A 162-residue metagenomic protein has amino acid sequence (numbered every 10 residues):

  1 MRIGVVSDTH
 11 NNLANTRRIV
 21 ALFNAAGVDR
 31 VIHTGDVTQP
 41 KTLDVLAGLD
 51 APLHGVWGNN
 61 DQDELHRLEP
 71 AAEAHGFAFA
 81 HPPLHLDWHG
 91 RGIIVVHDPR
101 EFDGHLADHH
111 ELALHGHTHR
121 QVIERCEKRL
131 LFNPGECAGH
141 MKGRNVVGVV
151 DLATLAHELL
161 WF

Functional and structural regions predicted by a protein language model:
M1-G48, Q62-L68, F77, H81 (+1 more regions): N-terminal active-site segment of His-dependent metallophosphoesterases
V6-S7, R30-D36, L53-N59, I94-H97 (+2 more regions): Active-site neighborhood of phospho(di)ester-bond hydrolases with catalytic His/Asp-centered motifs
H10-N15, T38-K41, N60-H66, R100-H105 (+2 more regions): Active-site environment of divalent metal-dependent phosphoester hydrolases
T34-P52, L84-I93, P99-D108: N-terminal short leaders/motifs
Q39-D44, H66-A72, H89-V96, R129-P134 (+1 more regions): Low-complexity, flexible helical/coil segments
D50-V96: Helix-adjacent hinge/juxtasegments
A80-H89, D108, R125-F162: Binuclear metal-dependent phosphoesterase catalytic core
